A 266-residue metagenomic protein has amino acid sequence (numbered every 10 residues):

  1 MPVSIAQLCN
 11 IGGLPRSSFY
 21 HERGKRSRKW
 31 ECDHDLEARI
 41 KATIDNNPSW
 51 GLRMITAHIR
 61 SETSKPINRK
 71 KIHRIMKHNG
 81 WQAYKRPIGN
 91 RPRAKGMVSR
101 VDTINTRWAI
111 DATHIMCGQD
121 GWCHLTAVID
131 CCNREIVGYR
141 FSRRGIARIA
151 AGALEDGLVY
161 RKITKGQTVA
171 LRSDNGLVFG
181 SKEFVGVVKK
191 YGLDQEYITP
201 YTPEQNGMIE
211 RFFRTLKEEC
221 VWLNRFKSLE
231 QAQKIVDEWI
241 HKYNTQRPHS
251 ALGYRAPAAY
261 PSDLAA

Functional and structural regions predicted by a protein language model:
M1-A266: Charged DNA-binding/catalytic regions of mobile-element recombinases
